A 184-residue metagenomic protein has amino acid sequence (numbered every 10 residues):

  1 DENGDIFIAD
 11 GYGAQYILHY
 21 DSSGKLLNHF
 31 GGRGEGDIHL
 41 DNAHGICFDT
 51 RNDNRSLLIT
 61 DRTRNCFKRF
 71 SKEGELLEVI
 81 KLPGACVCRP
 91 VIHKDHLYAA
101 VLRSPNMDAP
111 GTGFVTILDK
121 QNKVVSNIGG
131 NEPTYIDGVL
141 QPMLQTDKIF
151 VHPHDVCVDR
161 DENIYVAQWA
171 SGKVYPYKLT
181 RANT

Functional and structural regions predicted by a protein language model:
D1-D5, E35-S56, R64, P83-L97 (+2 more regions): Beta-rich, blade/repeat-based domains predominating in secreted/periplasmic proteins but also intracellular
F7, Y16-L18, N28, K68 (+3 more regions): WD40 beta-propeller blade core
D10, D61, A100-R103, Q168: Recurrent small/Gly-Pro-centered beta-turn motifs in extracellular repeat architectures
G13-Q15, R64-N65, S104-M107, T112 (+1 more regions): Short glycine/acidic-enriched loop and turn motifs that connect beta-strands
D21-K25, S71-E75, D119-Q121, K178-A182: Short loop/turn segments that connect beta-strands within beta-propeller blades
K25-D41, K123-K148: Surface-exposed loop and turn segments in beta-propeller and other repeat-based domains that flank or scaffold
D53-N54, I59, P83-Y135, V139-L140: Loop/turn-rich, solvent-exposed surfaces of beta-rich toroidal or solenoidal domains
I149-T184: Blade-level signature of beta-propeller repeat domains, shared across WD40, Kelch, NHL, RCC1 and BNR/Asp-box propellers
